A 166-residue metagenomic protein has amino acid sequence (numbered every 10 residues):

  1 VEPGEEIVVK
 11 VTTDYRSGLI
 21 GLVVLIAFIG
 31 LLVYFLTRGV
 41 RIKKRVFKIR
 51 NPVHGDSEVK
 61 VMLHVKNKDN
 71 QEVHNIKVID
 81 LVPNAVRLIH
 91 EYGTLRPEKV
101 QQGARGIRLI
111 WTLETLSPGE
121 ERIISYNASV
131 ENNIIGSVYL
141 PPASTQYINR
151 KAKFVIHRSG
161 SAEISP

Functional and structural regions predicted by a protein language model:
V1-E2: Extracytoplasmic/lumenal ectodomains and periplasmic regions of secretory and membrane proteins
E5-G18, T112-P142, I148-A152: Low-complexity, intrinsically disordered segments enriched in Ser/Thr together with acidic residues
R16-G39: Selective detector of the "anchor" transmembrane alpha-helix that sits immediately C-terminal
L32-G55, L81-N84, P166: Low-complexity, acidic Ser/Thr/Pro/Gly-rich terminal tails and inter-domain linkers that flank the onset of structured
I49-H74: Short beta-strand elements of extracellular/lumenal beta-sandwich folds
K66-E72, K77, V82-V86, N132-I134: Short, acidic/polar linear motifs in exposed loop/turn regions
K77, L81-E121, H157-S161: A surface/secretory-pathway sequence property marking extracellular, secreted, or lumenal proteins enriched
S144-P166: Extracellular/luminal low-complexity Ser/Thr/Pro-rich, glycosylation-prone repeat/linker regions
